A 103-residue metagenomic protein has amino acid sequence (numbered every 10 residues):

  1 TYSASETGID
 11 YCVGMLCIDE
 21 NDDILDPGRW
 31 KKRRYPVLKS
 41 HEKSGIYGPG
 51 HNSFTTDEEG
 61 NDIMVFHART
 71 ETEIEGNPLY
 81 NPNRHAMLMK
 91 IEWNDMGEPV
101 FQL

Functional and structural regions predicted by a protein language model:
T1-L103: Carbohydrate-active catalytic/glycan-binding domains of CAZyme proteins, especially the secreted or lumenal ectodomains
